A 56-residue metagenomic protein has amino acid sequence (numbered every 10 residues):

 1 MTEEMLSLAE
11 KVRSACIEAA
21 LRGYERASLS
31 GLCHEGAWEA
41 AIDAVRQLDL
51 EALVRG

Functional and structural regions predicted by a protein language model:
M1-R26: N-terminal acidic leader/helix
L29-G56: Short, charge-rich amphipathic interface segments used for partner binding and complex assembly
